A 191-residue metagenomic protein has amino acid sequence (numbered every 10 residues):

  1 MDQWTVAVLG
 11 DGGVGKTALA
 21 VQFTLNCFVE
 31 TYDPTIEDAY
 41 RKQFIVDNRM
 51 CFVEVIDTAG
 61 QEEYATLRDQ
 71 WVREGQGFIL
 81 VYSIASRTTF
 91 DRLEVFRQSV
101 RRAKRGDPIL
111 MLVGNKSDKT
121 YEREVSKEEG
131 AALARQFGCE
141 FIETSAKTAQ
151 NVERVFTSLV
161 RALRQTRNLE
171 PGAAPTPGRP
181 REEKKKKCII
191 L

Functional and structural regions predicted by a protein language model:
M1-T17, Q22, D47-M50, G106-L191: Conserved P-loop small GTPase signature centered on TRAFAC-class small GTPases
T24-M50: Switch I (effector-binding) loop of TRAFAC-class P-loop GTPase G-domains
R41, A65-Q70: Conserved alpha-helical scaffold flanking the Walker A/P-loop in AAA+ ATPase domains
I45-D47, Q70-E74, R101-G106: Conserved catalytic network of the ASCE P-loop NTPase/AAA+ motor domain
C51-T66: Switch II (G3) loop of P-loop NTPases
V55, V81, V113: Generic enzyme active-site microenvironment
G75-E94, K104-D107, D118-E124, S145: Conserved Switch II/interswitch segment of TRAFAC-class P-loop GTPases
R97-Q98: Generic structural signal for well-ordered alpha-helices, preferentially at hydrophobic/aromatic core positions
